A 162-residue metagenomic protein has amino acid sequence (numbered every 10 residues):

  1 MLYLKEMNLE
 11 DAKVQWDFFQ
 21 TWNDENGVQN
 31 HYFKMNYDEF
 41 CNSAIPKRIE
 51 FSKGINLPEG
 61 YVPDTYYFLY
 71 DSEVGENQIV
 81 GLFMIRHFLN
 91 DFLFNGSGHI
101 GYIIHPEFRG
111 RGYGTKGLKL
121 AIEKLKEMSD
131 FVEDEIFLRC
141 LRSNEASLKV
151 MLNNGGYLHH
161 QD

Functional and structural regions predicted by a protein language model:
M1-H99: GNAT-family acyltransferases
Y3, G101, F137-R139: Short aromatic/hydrophobic contact patches that present stacked aromatics for nucleic-acid/ligand binding
V14, H99, E135-F137, A146: Amphipathic alpha-helical recognition patches that constitute DNA-binding helices
Y70, H87, H99-G110, L141: A short, internal acetyl-CoA/4′-phosphopantetheine-binding micro-motif in the GNAT/acyltransferase core
G101-I104, G110-L125, L148-N153: Conserved acetyl-CoA-binding loop-helix of GNAT-fold acetyltransferases
Y113, D130-F131, G156: Helix N-cap/coil-helix junction residues
E127-C140: Conserved GNAT acetyl-CoA-binding A-motif
R142-H160: Conserved active-site alpha-helix within GNAT-family acetyltransferase domains
